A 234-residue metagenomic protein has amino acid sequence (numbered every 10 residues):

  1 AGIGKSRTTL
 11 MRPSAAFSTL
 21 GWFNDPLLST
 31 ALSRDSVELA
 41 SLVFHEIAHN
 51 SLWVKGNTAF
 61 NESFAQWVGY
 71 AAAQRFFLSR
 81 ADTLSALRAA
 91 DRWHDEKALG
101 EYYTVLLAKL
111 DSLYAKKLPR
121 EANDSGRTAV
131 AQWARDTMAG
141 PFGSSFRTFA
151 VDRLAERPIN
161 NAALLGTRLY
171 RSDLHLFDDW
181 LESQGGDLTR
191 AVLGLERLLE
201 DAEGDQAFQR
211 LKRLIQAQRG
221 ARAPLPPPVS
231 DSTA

Functional and structural regions predicted by a protein language model:
A1-E96, V105-A108: Acidic/His-rich structured neighborhood in mature extracellular/periplasmic domains
G100-D231: Pan-zinc metallopeptidase signature
